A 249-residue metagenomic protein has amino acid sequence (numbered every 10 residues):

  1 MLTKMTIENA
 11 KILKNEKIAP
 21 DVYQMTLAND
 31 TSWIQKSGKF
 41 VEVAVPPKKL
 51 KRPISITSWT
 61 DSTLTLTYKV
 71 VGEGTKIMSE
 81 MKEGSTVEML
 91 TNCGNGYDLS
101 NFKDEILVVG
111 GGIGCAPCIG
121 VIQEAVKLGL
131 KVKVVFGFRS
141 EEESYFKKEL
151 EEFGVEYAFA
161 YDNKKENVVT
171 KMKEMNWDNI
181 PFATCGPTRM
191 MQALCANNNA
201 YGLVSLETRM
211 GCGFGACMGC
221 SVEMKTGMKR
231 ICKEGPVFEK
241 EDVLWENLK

Functional and structural regions predicted by a protein language model:
L2-S85: Ferredoxin-reductase
K49-I56, G94-F102, C232: Short, Lys/Arg- and Gly-enriched loop/turn segments at beta-strand edges
E73-G211: FNR/FR-type flavoprotein reductase catalytic core
R189, E207-P236: Local cysteine-cluster metal-coordination motifs and their immediate loop/turn environment, predominantly Fe-S cluster
E234-K249: Short microdomains enriched in Cys/His and/or Lys/Arg
